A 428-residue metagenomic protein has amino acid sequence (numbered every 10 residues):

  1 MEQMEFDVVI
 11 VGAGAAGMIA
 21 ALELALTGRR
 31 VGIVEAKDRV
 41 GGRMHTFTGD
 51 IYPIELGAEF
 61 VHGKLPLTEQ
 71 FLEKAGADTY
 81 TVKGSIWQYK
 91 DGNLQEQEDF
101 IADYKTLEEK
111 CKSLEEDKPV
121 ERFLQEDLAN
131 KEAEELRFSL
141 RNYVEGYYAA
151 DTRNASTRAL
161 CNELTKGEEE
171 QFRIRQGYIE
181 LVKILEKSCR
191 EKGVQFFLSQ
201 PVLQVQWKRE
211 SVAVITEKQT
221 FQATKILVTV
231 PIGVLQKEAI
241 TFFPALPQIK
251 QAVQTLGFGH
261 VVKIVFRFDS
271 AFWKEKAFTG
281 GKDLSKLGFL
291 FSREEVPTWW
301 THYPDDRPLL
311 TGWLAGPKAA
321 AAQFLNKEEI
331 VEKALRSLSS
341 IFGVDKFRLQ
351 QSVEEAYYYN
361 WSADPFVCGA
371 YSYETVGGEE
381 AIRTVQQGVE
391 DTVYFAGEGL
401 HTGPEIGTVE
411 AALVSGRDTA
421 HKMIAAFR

Functional and structural regions predicted by a protein language model:
M1-R428: FAD-dinucleotide binding site
